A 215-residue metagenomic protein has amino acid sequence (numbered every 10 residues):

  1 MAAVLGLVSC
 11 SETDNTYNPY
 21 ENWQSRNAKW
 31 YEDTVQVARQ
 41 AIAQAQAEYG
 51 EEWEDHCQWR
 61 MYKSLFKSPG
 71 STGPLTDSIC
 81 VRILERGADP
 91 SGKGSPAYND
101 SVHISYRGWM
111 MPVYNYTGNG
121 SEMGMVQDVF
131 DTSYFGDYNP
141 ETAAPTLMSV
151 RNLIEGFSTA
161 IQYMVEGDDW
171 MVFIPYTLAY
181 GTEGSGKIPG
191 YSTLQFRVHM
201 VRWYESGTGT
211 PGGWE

Functional and structural regions predicted by a protein language model:
L5-S9: C-terminal motif of bacterial Sec signal peptides marking the signal peptidase cleavage site
C10-E215: Cross-family detector of peptidyl-prolyl cis-trans isomerase
